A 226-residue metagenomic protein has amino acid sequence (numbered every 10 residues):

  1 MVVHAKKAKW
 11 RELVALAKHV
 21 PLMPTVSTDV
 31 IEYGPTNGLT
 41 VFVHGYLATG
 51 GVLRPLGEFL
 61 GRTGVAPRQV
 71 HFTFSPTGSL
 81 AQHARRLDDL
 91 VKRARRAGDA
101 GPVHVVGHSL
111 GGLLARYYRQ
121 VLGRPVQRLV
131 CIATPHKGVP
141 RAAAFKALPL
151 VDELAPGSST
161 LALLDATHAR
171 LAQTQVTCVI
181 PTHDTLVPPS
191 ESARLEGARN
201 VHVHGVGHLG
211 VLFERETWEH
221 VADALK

Functional and structural regions predicted by a protein language model:
M1-G38, R62: Alpha/beta-hydrolase fold catalytic core
N37-G38, R170-V176, L195-R199: Short, proline-enriched alpha-helix->beta-strand connector loops that line the catalytic pocket of alpha/beta-hydrolase
T40-G51, P55, F59-A172, V179 (+2 more regions): Serine-dependent carboxylesterase/thioesterase catalytic core of lipase-like alpha/beta-hydrolase/SGNH enzymes
A66-V70, E196-L209, V221: Catalytic histidine neighborhood in serine/cysteine hydrolases with alpha/beta-hydrolase-type architecture
S79-L80, G207-R215: Catalytic histidine-centered segment of alpha/beta-hydrolase-like enzymes
V91, R95, V221-K226: Short, hydrophobic alpha-helical segments
T177-D184, H204-V206: Conserved strand-to-loop "acid loop" that flanks and positions the catalytic carboxylate
L212-A224: Post-His helix in hydrolase/transferase enzymes
